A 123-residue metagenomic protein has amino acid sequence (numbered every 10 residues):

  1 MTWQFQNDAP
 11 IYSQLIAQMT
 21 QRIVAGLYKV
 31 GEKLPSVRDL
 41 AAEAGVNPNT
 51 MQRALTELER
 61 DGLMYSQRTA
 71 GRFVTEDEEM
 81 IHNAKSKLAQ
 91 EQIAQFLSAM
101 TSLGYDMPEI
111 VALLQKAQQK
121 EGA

Functional and structural regions predicted by a protein language model:
M1-K33, D39, K87-A123: Extreme N-terminal segment that seeds HTH/winged-HTH DNA-binding domains in transcriptional regulators
Y12, P48, M64, G71-F73 (+1 more regions): A general secondary-structure boundary signal
G26, G31, G62, T69-G71: Glycine-centered flexibility sites
K33-Y65: N-terminal helix-turn-helix
L34, S66-V74, E78-E79: Short, Lys/Arg-rich nucleic-acid/phosphate-binding segment
A44, E78-E79, K120-G122: Short secondary-structure transition/capping segments
M80-K85: Short, charged/polar, Gly/Pro-enriched secondary-structure boundary elements
